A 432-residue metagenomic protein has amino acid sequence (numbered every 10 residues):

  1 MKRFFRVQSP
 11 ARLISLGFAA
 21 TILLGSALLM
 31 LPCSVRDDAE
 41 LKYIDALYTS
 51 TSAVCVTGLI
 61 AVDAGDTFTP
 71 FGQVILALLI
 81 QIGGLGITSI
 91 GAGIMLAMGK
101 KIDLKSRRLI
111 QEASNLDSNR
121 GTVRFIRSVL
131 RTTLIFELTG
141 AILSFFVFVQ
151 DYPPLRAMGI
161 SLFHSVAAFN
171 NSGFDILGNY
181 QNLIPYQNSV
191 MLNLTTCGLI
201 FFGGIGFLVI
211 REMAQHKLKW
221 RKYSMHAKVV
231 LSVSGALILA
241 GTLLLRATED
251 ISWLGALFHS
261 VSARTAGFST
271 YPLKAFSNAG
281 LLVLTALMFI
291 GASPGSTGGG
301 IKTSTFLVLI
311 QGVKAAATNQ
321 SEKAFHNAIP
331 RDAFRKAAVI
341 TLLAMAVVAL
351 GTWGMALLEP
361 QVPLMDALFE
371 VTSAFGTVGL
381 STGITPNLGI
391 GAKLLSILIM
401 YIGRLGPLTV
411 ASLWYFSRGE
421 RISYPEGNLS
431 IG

Functional and structural regions predicted by a protein language model:
M1-G432: Membrane-proximal intracellular helices of multi-pass ion channels
